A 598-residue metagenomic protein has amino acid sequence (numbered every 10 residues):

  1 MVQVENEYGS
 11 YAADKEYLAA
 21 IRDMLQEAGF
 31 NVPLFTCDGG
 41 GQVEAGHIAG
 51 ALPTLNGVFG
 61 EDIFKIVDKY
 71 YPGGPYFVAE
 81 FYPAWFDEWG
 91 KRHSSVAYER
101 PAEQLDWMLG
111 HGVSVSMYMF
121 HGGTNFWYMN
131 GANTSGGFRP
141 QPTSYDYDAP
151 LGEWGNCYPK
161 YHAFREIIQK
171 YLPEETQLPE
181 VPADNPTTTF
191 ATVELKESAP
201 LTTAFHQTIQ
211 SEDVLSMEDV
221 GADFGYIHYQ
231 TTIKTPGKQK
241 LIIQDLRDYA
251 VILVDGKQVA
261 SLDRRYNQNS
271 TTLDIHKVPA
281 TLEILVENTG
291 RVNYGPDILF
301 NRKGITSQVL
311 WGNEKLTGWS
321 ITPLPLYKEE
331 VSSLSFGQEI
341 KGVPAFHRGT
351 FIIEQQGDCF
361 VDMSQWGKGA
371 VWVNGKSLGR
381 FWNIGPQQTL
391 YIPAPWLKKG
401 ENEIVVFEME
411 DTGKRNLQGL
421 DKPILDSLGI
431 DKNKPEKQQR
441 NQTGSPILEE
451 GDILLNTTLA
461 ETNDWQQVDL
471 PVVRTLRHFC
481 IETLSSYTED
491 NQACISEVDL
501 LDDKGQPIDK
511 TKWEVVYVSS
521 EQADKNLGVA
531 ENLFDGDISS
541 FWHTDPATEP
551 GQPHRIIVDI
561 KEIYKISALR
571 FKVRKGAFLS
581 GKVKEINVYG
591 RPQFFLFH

Functional and structural regions predicted by a protein language model:
M1-M117: Substrate-binding/catalytic cleft of secreted carbohydrate-active enzymes, primarily glycoside hydrolases
Q3, D14-L18, R22, F30-N31 (+7 more regions): Carbohydrate-binding surfaces of carbohydrate-active enzymes
Q207-E212, N374, R440-L476, Y487-I566 (+1 more regions): Disordered, acidic Ser/Thr/Pro-rich linker "stalks" and the adjacent N-terminal cap of the next globular domain
I233-D248, Q355-G367, F479-T483, K565-A577: A short beta-strand element within beta-rich, extracytoplasmic domains of secreted/secretory-pathway proteins
Q239-L253, L282, F351-N374, F381-W382 (+1 more regions): Aromatic-lined ligand-binding clefts that engage carbohydrates, nucleic acids, or primary amines
Y249-K257, G369-S377, L579-F594: Short, surface-exposed beta-strand/strand-loop-strand elements in extracellular ectodomains
I275-I284, W396-V406, V472-T483: Noncatalytic modules at the cell exterior or secretory-pathway interfaces, chiefly beta-strand-rich lectin/adhesion
T289-L299, T412-L420, T488-L500: Edge beta-strands of jelly-roll/beta-sandwich modules across compartments, strongly enriched in secreted/luminal
